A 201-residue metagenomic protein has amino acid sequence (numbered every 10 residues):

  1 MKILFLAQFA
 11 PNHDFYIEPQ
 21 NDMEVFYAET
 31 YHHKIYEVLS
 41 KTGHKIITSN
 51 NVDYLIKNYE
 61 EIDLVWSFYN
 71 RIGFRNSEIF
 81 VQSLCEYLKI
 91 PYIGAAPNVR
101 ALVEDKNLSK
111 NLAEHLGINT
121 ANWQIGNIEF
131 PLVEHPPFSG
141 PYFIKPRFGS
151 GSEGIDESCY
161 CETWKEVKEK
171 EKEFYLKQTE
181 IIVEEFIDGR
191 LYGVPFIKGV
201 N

Functional and structural regions predicted by a protein language model:
M1-I3, P141, G193: Residues that mark the start of a beta-strand
M1-Y92, N98, V103, N127-E134: ATP-binding N-terminal substructure of ATP-dependent carboxylate-amine bond-forming enzymes
D14, S152-E153, R190-P195: Short acidic/glycine-rich loop or secondary-structure boundary segments that cap or lie
H33, E37, K41, K57-E60 (+2 more regions): Replace "anionic and nucleotidyl ligands
H44, Q82-C159: A conserved helix-loop-beta module that forms one wall/lid of the active-site cleft in ATP-utilizing catalytic domains
N51-V52, R147, F186: Short, well-ordered beta-to-alpha junction loops that form the rim of enzyme active sites and present histidine/acidic
V65, F143, I182: Short hydrophobic-acidic sequence motifs that mark active-site Asp/Glu residues
E162-N201: Phosphate-binding site of ATP-dependent enzymes
